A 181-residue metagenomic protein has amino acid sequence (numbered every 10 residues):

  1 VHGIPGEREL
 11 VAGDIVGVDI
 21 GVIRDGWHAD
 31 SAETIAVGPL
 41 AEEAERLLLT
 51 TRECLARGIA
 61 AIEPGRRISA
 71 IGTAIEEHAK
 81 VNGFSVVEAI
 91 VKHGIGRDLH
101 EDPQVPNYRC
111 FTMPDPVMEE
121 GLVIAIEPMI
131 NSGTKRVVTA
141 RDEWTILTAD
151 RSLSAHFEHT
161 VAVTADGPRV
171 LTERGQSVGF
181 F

Functional and structural regions predicted by a protein language model:
V1-F181: Active-site neighborhoods and metal-handling regions in enzymes and metal-associated proteins
